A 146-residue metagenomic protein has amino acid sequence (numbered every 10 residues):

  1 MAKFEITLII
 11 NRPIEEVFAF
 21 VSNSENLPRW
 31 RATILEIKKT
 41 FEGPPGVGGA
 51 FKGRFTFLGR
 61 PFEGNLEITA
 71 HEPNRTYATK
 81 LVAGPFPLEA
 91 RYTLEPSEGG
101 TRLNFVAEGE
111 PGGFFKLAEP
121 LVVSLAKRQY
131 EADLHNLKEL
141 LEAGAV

Functional and structural regions predicted by a protein language model:
M1-F41, G46, E139: Hydrophobic ligand-binding cavity/cleft-lining segments
K3-E5, P61-N65, P87-R91: Short, surface-exposed coil-to-beta transition loops
I10, F55, A107-G109: Hydrophobic beta-strand positions in extracellular immunoglobulin-like domains
F18, R29, P61-E63, E89 (+1 more regions): Short acidic, gly/pro-rich beta-turn/loop elements at beta-sheet edges and active-site/ligand-binding grooves
A19-S22, T56, V122: Amphipathic alpha-helical interaction elements
K38-G84, S97, R102, A132-V146: Glycine-rich portal/gate segments that line the openings of hydrophobic small-molecule binding cavities
A78-A132, E139: Beta-strand/loop substructures that line and gate deep hydrophobic ligand-binding cavities in soluble
